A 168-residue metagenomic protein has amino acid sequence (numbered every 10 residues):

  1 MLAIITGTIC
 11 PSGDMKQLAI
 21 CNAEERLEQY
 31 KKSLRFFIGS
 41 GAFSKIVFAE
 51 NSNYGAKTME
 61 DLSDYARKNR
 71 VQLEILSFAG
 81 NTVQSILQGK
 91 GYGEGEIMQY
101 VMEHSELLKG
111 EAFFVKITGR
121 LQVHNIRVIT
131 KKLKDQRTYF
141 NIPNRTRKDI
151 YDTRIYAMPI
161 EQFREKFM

Functional and structural regions predicted by a protein language model:
M1-E28: N-proximal low-complexity "stem/linker" segments adjacent to membrane-targeting elements
M1-L2, K45, F113-V115: Structural motif
M15-K16, G55-L108: Active-site-proximal specificity loops/subdomain of glycosyltransferases
L27-Q29, S33-S44: Short, acidic, metal-binding catalytic loop of nucleotide-sugar glycosyltransferases
I46-N51: Short internal beta-strands
V101, G110-Q122: Short beta-strand-to-loop acidic/aromatic patch adjacent to the donor-nucleotide binding site
Q122-Y151: Conserved donor-nucleotide/metal-binding helix-loop-beta segment in metal-dependent transferases, i.e., the alpha-helix
Y151-F167: Conserved nucleotide-sugar donor-binding and metal-coordinating catalytic region shared by glycosyltransferases
